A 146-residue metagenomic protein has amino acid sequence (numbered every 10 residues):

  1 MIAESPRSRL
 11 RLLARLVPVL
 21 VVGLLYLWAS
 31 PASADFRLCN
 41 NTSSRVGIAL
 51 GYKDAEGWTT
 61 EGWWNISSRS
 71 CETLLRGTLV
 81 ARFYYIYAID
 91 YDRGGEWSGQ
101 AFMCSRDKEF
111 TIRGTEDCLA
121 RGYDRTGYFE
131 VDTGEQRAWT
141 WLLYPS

Functional and structural regions predicted by a protein language model:
M1-L12: N-terminal secretory signal peptides that target proteins for export/translocation
R15-L27: Bacterial N-terminal signal peptides
S30-C39, S43-G77, A88-S146: Intrinsically disordered, low-complexity segments enriched in small/polar residues
V80-I86: Short, Lys/Arg- and Gly-enriched loop/turn segments at beta-strand edges
